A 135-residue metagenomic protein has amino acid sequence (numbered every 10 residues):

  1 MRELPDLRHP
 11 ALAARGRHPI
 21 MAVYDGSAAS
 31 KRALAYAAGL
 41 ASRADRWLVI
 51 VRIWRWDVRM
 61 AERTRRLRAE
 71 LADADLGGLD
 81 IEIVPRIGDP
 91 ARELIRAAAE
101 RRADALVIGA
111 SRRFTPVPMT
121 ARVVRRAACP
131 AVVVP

Functional and structural regions predicted by a protein language model:
M1-H9, A99-P135: Gly/Ser-rich helix-loop-strand patches that form or flank binding pockets for ribonucleotide-derived cofactors
P5-R66, A74, L79, R126: Small/aliphatic-rich secondary-structure junction motif
V23, V84, G109: Active-site-adjacent beta-strand anchor residues
A33, P90-A91, P116-T120: Amphipathic coiled-coil/heptad-repeat helices and related helical stalk/stem segments that mediate oligomerization
V49-V51, E82-R86, V132: General small-molecule cofactor/ligand-binding pocket signal
P85-E93: Charged docking surfaces used in two-component/phosphorelay signaling
